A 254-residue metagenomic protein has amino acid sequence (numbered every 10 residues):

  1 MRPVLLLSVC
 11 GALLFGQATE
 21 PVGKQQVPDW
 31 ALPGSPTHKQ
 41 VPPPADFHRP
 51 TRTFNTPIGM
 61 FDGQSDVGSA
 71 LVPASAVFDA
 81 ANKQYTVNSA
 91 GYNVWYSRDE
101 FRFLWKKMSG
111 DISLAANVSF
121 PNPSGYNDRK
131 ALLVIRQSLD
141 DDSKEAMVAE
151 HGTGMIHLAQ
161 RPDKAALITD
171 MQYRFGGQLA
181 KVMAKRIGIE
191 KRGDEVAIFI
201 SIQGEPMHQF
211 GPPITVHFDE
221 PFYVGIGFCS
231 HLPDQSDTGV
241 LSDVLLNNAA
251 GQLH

Functional and structural regions predicted by a protein language model:
M1-R2, I189: Generic low-polarity alpha-helical segments
R2-S8: Sec-dependent signal peptide recognition, specifically the positively charged N-region followed immediately by
S8-Q17: Hydrophobic h-region of N-terminal signal peptides that target proteins for export in Gram-negative bacteria
T19-H254: Extracellular glycan-recognition regions
